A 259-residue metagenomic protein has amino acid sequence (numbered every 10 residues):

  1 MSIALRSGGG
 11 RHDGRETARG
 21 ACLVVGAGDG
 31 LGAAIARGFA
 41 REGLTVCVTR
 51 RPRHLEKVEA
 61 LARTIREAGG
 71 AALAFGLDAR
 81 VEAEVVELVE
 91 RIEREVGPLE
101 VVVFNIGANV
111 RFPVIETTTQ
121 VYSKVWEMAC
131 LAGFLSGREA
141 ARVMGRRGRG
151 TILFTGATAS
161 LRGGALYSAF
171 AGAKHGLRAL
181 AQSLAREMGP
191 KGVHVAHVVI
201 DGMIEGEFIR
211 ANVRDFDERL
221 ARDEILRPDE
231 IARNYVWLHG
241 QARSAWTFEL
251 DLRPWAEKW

Functional and structural regions predicted by a protein language model:
A18-G20, G70-A71, P98-L99, P113 (+2 more regions): Active-site loop of short-chain dehydrogenase/reductase
G28-D29: Conserved glycine-rich cofactor-binding loop
L44-E59: Conserved glycine-rich Rossmann-like NAD(P)H-binding loop of the short-chain dehydrogenase/reductase
L55, G76-L88, T119: The beta1-alpha1 cofactor-binding region of Rossmann-like NAD(H)/NADP(H)-dependent oxidoreductases
P113-V114, V121-W126: Substrate-binding pocket helix/loop in short-chain dehydrogenase/reductase
T151-G176, A181-Q182, R186-P190, I204: Catalytic loop of short-chain dehydrogenase/reductase
P190-G202, D217-W259: C-terminal helical subdomain
